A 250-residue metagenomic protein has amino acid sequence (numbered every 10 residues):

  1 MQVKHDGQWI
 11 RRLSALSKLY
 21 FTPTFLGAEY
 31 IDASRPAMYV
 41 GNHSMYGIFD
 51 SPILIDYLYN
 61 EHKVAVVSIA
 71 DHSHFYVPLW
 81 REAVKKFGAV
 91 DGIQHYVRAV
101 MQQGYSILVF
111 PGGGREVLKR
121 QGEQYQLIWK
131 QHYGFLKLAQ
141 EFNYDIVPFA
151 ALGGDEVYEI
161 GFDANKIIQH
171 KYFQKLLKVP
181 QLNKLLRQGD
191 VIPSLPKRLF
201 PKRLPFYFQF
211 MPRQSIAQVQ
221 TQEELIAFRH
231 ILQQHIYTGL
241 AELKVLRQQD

Functional and structural regions predicted by a protein language model:
M1-H5, A99-D250: Non-catalytic C-terminal accessory region of glycerolipid acyltransferases and related lyso-lipid remodeling enzymes
K4-P23, E61-A65, L79-E82, K86: A transmembrane-helix-recognition feature enriched in membrane-embedded lipid enzymes and envelope glyco-/phospholipid
R12-H43: Helix-to-loop junction immediately C-terminal to a conserved catalytic motif
L16-K18, D32, E61-K63, Q102 (+1 more regions): A generic structural signal for short, non-catalytic loop/turn and secondary-structure boundary residues
L19, S34, K86, Q103-G104 (+1 more regions): Structured helix-beta-strand junction loops
P23, A37, V66-V67, I107 (+1 more regions): A broad, low-specificity signal marking well-ordered, structured residues that form hydrophobic/aromatic
F25, S68, A89-D91, I146 (+1 more regions): Conserved beta-strand scaffold positions in the cores of enzyme catalytic domains, especially in NTP/NDP-utilizing
A33-V97, G113-K130: Catalytic core of membrane glycerolipid acyltransferases/transacylases, capturing the structured, soluble-facing
